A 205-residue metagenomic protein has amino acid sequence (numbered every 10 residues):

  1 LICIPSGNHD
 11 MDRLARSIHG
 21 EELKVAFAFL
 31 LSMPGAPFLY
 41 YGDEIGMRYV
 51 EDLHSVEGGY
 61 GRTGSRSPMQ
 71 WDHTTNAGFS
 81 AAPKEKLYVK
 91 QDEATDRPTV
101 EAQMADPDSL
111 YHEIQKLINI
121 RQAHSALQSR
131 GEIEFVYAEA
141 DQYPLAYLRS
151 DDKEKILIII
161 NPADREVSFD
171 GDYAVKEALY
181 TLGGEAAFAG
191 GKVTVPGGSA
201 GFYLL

Functional and structural regions predicted by a protein language model:
L1-N8: Aromatic-lined glycan-binding groove of carbohydrate-active enzymes
P5, R13-I156, P162-V167: Loop/helix patches that line or flank the sugar-binding groove of alpha-linked glycan CAZymes
G7, W71-T74, G197, L205: Active-site donor-binding loop signature of nucleotide-sugar glycosyltransferases
S150-D152, G183, L205: Short, flexible beta-strand-to-coil junctions
I159-I160, A186: A conserved amphipathic helix/loop scaffold that creates a polar/acidic microenvironment used either to coordinate
E166-G184: Beta-strand-rich binding/interaction modules
A189-L205: C-terminal beta-strand-rich structural cap/linker in extracellular carbohydrate-active enzymes
